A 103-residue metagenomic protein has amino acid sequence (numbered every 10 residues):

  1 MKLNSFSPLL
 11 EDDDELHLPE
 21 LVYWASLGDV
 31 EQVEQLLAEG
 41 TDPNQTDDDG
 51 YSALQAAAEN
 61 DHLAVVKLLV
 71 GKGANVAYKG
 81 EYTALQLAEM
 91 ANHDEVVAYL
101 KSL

Functional and structural regions predicted by a protein language model:
M1-E39: Intrinsically disordered, low-complexity regulatory segments in ankyrin-centric signaling systems
Q32, A64-V65, E95-V96: Conserved ankyrin/ankyrin-like repeat signature
